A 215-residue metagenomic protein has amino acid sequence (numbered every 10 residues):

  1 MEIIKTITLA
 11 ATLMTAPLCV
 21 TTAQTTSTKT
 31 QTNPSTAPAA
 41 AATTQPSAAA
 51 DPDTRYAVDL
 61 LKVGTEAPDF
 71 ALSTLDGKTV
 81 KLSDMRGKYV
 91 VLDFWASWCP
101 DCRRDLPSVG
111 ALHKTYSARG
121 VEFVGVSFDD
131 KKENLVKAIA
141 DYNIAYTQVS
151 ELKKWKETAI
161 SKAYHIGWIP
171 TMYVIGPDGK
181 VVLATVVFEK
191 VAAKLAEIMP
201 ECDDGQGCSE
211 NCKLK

Functional and structural regions predicted by a protein language model:
M1-T8: Bacterial N-terminal signal peptides that target proteins for export
T8-P17: Bacterial N-terminal signal peptides
V20-A23: Boundary at the C-terminal end of the N-terminal hydrophobic targeting segment
T25-D69, K137-A140: N-proximal helix/coil linker or "cap" segments that precede and/or mark the start of modular domains
A71-V90: A short beta-strand-turn-helix
F94-A111: Conserved redox-active cysteine motifs that mediate thiol-disulfide chemistry, especially di-cysteine Cys-X(1-2)-Cys
K114-K156, K162-I169: Conserved segment of the thioredoxin-like fold in thiol-based oxidoreductases
Y142-I144, E151-I198: Thiol/disulfide oxidoreductase modules built on the thioredoxin-like
